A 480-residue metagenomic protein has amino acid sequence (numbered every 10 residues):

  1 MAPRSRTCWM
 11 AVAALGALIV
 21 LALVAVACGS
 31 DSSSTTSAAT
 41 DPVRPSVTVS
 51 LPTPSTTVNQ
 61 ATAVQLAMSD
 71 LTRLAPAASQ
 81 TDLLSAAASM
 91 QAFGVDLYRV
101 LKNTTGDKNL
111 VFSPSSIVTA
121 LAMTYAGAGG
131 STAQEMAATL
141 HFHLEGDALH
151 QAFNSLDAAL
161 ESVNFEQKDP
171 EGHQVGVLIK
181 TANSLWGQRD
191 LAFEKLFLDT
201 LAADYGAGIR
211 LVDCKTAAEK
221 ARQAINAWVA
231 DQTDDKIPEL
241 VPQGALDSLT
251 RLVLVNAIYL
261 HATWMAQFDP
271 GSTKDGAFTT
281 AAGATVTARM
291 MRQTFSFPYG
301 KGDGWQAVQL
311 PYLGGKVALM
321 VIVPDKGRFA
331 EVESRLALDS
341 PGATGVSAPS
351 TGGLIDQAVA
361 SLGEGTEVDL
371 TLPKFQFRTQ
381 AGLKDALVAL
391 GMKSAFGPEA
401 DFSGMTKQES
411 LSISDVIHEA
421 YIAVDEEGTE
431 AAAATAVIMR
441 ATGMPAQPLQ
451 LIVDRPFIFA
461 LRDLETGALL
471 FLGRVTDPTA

Functional and structural regions predicted by a protein language model:
M1-W9: N-terminal secretory signal peptides that target proteins for export/translocation
P3, G16, V20, V26-C214: Detector for small/aliphatic-rich hydrophobic stretches
V26, A281, E426, L464-E465: Short, ordered coil/turn segments that flank beta-strands lining enzyme active or ligand-binding pockets
A39, R335-A337: Charge-patterned, phosphorylation-rich low-complexity C-terminal interaction regions of large eukaryotic proteins
A61-V64, D107, E145-E333, G352-P445: Non-catalytic, conformational "gating/processing" segments within enzyme and secreted inhibitor domains
A87, Q91, V111-S115, G130 (+5 more regions): Conserved structured core elements
L254, Q306-I322, A446-A480: Extended hydrophobic
